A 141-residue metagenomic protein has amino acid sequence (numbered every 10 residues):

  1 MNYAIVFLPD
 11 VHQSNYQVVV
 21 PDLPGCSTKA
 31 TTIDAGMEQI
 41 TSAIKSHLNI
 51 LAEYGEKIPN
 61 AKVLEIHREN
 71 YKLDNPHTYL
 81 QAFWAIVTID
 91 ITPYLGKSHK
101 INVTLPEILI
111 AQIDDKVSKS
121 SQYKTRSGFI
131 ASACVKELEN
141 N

Functional and structural regions predicted by a protein language model:
M1-S14, V19: N-terminal segment of the canonical double-stranded RNA-binding domain
N2, K45-V103, E107-A111, E139-N140: Short, charged, surface-exposed hinge/linker loops at domain edges that act as mobile lids or interdomain connectors
P24-A35: A short, exposed loop/beta-hairpin motif centered on an aromatic-Gly-Thr core
G36, I40-I44: The catalytic Nudix box helix
I101, D114, S132-V135: Long protein-protein interaction modules used by eukaryotic assembly/scaffold proteins
E107-K124: Surface-exposed, Lys/Arg-rich phosphate-binding patches that contact polyanionic backbones
K124-N141: Short, basic amphipathic alpha-helical segments that act as recognition/interaction helices in nucleic-acid-binding
